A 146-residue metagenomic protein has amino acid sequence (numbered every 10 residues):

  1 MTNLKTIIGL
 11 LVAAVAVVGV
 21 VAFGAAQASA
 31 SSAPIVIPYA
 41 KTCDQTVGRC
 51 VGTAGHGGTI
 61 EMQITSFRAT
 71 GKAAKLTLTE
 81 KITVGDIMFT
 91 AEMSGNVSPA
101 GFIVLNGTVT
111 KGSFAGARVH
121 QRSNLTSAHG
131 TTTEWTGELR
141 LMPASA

Functional and structural regions predicted by a protein language model:
M1-A14: N-terminal export and membrane-targeting signals
I7, G19-V36: C-terminal region of N-terminal signal peptides and the immediate post-cleavage residues of exported proteins
S29-A146: Beta-strand-enriched cores of mature, soluble protein domains
